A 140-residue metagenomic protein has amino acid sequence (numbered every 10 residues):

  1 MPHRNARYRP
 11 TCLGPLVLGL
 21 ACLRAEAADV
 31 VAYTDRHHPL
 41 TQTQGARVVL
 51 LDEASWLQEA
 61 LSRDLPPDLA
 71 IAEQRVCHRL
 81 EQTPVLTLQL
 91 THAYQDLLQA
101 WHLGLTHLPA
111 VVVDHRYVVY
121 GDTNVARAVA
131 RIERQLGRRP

Functional and structural regions predicted by a protein language model:
P2-L13: Bacterial N-terminal signal peptides that target proteins for export
C22-A25: N-terminal signal peptide c-region/cleavage motif recognized by signal peptidases
A27-D64: Local sequence-structure signature of Cys/Sec-based thiol-disulfide redox active-site neighborhoods
T41, Y120-G121: Extracytoplasmic/secreted cell-surface and envelope-processing proteins
S62-Q99: Mature extracytoplasmic domains of secretory-pathway proteins
L98-V111: Structural micro-motif
P109-V119: A short, hydrophobic beta-strand/beta-hairpin element that forms part of a small beta-sheet core
G121-P140: C-terminal partner/receptor-binding element of secreted or periplasmic proteins
